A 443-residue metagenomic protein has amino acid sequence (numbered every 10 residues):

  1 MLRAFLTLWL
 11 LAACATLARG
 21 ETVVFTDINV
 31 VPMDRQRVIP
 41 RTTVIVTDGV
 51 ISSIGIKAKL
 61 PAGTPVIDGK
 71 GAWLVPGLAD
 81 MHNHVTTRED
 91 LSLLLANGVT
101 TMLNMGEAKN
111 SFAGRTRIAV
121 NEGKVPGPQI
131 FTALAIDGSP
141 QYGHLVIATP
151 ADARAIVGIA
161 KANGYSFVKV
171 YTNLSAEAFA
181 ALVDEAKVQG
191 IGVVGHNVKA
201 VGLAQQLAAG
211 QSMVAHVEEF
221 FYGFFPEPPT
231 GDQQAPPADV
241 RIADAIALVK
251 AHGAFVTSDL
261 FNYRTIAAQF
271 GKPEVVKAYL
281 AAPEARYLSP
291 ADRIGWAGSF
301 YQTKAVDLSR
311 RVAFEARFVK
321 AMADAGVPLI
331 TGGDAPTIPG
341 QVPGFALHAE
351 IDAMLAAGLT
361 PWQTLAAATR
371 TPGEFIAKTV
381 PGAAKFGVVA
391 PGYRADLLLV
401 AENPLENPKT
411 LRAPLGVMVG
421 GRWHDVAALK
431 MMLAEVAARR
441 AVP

Functional and structural regions predicted by a protein language model:
A4-A15: Bacterial N-terminal signal peptides
A18-G20: Boundary at the C-terminal end of the N-terminal hydrophobic targeting segment
V23-F25, L60-A96, T100: Replace "His-x-His-based motif
I28, V44, G49, G71 (+15 more regions): Divalent metal-coordination and catalytic microenvironments
V30, R35-V75: Histidine-rich, glycine-flanked metal-binding segment
V30-T43, I56, V342, T360-L365 (+1 more regions): Acidic, glycine-enriched loop/beta-strand segments at the rims of small-molecule binding/catalytic pockets
G69-L74, D90-Q206, Q211-Q234, R241-Y279 (+1 more regions): Divalent-metal coordination cores built from histidine and acidic residues
I159-L174, F225-A357, R440-P443: Active-site neighborhoods of metal-dependent hydrolases
